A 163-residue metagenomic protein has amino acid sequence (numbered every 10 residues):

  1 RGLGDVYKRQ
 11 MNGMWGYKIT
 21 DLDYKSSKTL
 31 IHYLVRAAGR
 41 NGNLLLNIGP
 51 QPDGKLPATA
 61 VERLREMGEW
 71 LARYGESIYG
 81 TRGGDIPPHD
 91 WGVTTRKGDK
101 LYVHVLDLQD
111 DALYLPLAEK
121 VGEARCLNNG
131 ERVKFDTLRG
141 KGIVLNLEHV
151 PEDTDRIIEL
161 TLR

Functional and structural regions predicted by a protein language model:
R1-R163: Mature catalytic domains of secreted/periplasmic carbohydrate-active enzymes
